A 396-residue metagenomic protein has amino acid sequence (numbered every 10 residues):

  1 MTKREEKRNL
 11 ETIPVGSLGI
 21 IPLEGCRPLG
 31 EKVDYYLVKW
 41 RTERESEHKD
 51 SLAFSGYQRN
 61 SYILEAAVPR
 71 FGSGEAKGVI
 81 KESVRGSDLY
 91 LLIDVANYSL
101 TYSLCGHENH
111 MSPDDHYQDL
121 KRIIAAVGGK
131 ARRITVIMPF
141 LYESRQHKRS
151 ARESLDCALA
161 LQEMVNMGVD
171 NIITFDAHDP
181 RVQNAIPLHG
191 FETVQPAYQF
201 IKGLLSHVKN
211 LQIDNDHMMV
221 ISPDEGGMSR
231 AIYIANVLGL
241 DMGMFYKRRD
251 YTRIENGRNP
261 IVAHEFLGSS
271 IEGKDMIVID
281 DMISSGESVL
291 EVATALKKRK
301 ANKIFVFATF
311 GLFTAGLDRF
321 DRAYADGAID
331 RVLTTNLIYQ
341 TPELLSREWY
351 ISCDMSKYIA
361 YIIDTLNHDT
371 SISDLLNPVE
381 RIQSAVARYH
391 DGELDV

Functional and structural regions predicted by a protein language model:
M1-V396: PRPP-associated nucleotide enzymes
